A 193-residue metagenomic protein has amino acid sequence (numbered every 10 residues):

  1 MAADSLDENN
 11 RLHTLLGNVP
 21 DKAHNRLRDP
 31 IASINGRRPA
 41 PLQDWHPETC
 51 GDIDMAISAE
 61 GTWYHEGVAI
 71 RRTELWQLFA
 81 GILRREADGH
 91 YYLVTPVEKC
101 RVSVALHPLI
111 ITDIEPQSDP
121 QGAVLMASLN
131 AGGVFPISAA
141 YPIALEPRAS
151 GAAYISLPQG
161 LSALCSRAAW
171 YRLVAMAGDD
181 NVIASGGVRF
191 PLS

Functional and structural regions predicted by a protein language model:
M1-S193: Long, non-globular segments of proteins
